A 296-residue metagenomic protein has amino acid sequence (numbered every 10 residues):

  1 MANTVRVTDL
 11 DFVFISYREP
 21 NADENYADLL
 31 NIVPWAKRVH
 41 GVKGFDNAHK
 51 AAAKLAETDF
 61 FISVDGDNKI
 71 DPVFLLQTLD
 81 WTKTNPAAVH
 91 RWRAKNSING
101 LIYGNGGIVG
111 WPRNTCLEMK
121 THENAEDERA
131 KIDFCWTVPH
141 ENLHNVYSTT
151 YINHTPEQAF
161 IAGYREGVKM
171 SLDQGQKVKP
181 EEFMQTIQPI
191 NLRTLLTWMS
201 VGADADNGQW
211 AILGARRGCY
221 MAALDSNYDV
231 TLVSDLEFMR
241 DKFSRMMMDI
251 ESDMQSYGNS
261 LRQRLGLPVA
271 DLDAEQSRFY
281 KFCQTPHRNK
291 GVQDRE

Functional and structural regions predicted by a protein language model:
M1-K54: N-terminal anchoring/stem segment of glycosyltransferases
V7-D9, T58, P86-A87: A general structural motif
P20-N21, I70, I98, L117: Flexible, glycine-rich phosphate/dinucleotide-binding loops and adjacent beta-alpha linkers at cofactor/substrate
K50, T58, P72-K83: Short alpha-helix within the catalytic core of nucleotide-sugar-dependent glycosyltransferases
A56-T58, G104-N105: Short, well-ordered loop/turn elements at secondary-structure boundaries
F61: Short aromatic/hydrophobic "clamp" motif used to bind/position activated sugar donors
D65-K69: The conserved acidic donor/metal-binding loop of glycosyltransferases
L79-E296: Catalytic-site signature of metal-activated, phosphate-bearing donor transferases, centered on the GT-A/GT-A-like
